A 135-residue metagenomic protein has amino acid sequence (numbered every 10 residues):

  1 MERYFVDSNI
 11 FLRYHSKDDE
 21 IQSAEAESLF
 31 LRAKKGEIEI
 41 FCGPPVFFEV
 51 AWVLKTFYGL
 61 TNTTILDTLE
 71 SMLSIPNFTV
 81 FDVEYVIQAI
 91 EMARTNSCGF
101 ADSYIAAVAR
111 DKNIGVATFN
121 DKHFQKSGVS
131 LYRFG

Functional and structural regions predicted by a protein language model:
M1-C42, F57-T64, K122, G135: Short, well-structured N-terminal submotif of metal-dependent ribonuclease cores
M1-R3, A106-G135: Acidic, PIN/NYN-like endoribonuclease modules and their adjacent C-terminal/linker elements
I10, V46, Y85, I105 (+1 more regions): Alpha-helix capping/helix-boundary segments
R13-H15, V53, S127: Residues that scaffold the ATP/ADP-binding catalytic core of kinase and kinase-like folds
K35-E37, I75, N96, K112 (+1 more regions): Structured helix-beta-strand junction loops
N77-F119: Active-site neighborhoods of divalent-metal-dependent phosphate/nucleic-acid chemistry enzymes
